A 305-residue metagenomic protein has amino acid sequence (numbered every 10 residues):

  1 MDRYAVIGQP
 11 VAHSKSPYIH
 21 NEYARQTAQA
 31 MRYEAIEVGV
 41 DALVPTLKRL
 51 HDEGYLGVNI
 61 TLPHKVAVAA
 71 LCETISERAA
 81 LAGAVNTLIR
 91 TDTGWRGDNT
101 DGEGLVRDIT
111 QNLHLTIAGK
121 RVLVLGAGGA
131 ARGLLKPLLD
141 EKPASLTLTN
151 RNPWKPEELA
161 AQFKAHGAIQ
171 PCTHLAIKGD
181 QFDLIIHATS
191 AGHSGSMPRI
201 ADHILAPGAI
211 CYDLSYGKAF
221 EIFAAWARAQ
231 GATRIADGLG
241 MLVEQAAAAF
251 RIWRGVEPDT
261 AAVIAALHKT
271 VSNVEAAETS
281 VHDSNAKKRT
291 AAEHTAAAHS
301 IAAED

Functional and structural regions predicted by a protein language model:
M1, A118-R121, P207-G208: Phosphate-coordination loops involved in phosphoryl transfer and adenosine-cofactor binding
M1-L113, K218: Phosphate/diphosphate ligand-binding glycine-rich loop within oxidoreductases
G8, N99-G102, I109, L113 (+2 more regions): Glycine-rich adenosine-cofactor-binding loop
G119, L214-V281, N285, A302-D305: Adenosine-phosphate binding glycine-rich loop
D140-S145, Q230-T233: Conserved S-adenosyl-L-methionine
P143-F163: NAD(P)-binding Rossmann-fold cofactor-contacting core
H166-I235: Rossmann-like adenosine-cofactor binding region
